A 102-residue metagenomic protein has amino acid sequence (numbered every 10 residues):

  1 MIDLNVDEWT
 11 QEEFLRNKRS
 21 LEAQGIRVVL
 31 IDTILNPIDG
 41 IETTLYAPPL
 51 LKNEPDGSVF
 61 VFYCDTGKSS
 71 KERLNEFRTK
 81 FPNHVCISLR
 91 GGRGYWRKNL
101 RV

Functional and structural regions predicted by a protein language model:
M1-D39: Flexible, polar/low-complexity N-terminal or interdomain linker segments that lie immediately upstream of folded
R27, E42, R93-G94: Compositionally biased, intrinsically disordered low-complexity regions
I41-A47: Compositionally biased low-complexity segments enriched in polar/charged residues
A47-K98: Catalytic cysteine-centered active loop of the rhodanese-like fold, especially the PTP/DSP P-loop
L100-V102: Active-site neighborhoods of enzymes that stabilize oxyanions during catalysis
